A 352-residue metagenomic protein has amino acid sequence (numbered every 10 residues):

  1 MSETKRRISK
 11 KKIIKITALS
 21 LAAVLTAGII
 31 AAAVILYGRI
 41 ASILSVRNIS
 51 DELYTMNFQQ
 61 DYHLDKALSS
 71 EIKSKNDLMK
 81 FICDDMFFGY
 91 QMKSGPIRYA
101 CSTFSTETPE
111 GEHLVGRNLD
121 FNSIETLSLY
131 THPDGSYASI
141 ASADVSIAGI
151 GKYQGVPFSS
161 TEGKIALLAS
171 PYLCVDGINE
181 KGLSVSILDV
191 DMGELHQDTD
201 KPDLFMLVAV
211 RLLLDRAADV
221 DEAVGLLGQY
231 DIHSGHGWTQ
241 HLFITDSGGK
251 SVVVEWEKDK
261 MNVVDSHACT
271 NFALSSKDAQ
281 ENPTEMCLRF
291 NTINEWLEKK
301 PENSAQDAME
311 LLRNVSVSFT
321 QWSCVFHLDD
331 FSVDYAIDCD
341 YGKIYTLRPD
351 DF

Functional and structural regions predicted by a protein language model:
S2-K10, I14-R211, D215-R216, E302-F352: N-terminal mature-domain region immediately after signal-peptide cleavage in secreted/organellar precursors
V185-S186, M192-L312, F319-T320: A surface/extracellular/periplasmic glyco- and lipid-processing/surface-interacting theme
